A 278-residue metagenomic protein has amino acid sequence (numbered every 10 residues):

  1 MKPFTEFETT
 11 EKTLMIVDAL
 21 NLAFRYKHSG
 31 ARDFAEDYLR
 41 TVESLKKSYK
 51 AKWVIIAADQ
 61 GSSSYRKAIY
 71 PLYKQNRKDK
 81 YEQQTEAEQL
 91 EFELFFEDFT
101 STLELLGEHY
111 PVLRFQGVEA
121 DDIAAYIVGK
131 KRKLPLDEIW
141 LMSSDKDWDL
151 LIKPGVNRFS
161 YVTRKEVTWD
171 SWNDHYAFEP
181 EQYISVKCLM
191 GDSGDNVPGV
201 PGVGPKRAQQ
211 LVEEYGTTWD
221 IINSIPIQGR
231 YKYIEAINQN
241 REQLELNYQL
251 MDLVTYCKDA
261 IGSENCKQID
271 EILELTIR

Functional and structural regions predicted by a protein language model:
K2-E138, L150-E166, E245-L246, D252-L253 (+2 more regions): Noncatalytic, basic helical substrate-engagement surface that gates or grips nucleic-acid strands
L45-K46, T163-Y176, Q228-R241: Charge-dense polyanion-binding interfaces
S143-W148: Short, polar loop motifs at secondary-structure junctions
P154, N173, P201: Conserved, surface-exposed functional patches that form binding/active-site neighborhoods
R164-G194: A short, charged helix-loop
E179-Q182, M190-A260: Accessory alpha-helical DNA-binding modules that contact the DNA backbone or grooves
Q239, K267-I272: Charged, low-complexity intrinsically disordered segments
L275-R278: Long, highly charged low-complexity segments enriched in Glu/Asp and Lys/Arg with interspersed Ser/Thr
